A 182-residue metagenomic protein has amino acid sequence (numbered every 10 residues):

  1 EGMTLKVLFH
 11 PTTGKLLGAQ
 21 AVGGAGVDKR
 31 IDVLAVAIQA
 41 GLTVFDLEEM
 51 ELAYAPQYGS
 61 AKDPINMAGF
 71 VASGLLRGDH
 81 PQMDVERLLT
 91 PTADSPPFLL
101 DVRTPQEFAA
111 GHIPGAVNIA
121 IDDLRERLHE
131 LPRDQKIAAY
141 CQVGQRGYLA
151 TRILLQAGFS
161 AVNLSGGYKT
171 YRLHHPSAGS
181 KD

Functional and structural regions predicted by a protein language model:
E1-G78: Flexible, glycine-rich terminal cap/loop adjacent to redox cofactors in electron-transfer oxidoreductases
F45-P97, P105-A138, Q142-D182: Rhodanese-like catalytic fold shared by cysteine-dependent sulfurtransferases and DSP/PTP-type phosphatases
